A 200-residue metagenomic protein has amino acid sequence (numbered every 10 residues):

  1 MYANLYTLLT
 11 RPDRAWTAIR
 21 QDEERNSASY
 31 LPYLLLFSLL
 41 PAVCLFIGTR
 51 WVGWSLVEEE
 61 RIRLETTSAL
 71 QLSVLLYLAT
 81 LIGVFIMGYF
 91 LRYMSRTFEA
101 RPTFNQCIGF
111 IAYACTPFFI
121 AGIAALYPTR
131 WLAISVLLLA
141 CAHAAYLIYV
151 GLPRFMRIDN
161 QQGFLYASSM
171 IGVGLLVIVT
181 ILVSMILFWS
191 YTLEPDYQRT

Functional and structural regions predicted by a protein language model:
M1-P102: Selected alpha-helical membrane-embedding segments in polytopic membrane proteins
Y2, Y6, Y30-Y33, Y77 (+8 more regions): Sequence-level detector for tyrosine residue identity
Q21, Q71, Q106, Q161-Q162 (+1 more regions): Residue-identity detector for glutamine
E23, T49-V52, F118, S168 (+2 more regions): Amphipathic, positively biased hydrophobic alpha-helical segments used for protein targeting and membrane insertion
F37, P41-L45, L76, T80-V84 (+2 more regions): Hydrophobic alpha-helical transmembrane segments in multi-pass membrane proteins
C44-T80, A125-A140, T180-T200: Membrane-helix interface segments in multi-pass membrane proteins
R92, F98-V173, V179: Hydrophobic alpha-helical transmembrane segments and adjacent short intramembrane/lumenal linkers of inner/organellar
